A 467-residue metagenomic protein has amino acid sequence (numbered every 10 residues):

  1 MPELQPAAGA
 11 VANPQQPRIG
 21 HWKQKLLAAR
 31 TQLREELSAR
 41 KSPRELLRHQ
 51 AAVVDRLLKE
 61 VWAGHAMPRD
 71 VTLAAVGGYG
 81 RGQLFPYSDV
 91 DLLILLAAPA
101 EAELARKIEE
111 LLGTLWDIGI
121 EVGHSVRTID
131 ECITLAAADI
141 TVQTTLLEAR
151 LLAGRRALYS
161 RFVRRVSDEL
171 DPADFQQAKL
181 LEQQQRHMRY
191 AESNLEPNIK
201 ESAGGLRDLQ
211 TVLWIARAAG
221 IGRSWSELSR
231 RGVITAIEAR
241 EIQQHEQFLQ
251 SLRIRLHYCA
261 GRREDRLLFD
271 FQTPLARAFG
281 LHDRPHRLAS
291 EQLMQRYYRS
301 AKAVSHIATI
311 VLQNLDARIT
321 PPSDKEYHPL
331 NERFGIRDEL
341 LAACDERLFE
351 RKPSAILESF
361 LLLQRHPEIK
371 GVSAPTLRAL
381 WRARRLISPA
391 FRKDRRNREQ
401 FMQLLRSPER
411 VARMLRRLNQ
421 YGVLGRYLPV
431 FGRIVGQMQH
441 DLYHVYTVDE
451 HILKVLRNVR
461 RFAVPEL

Functional and structural regions predicted by a protein language model:
M1-L467: A nucleotide- and high-energy phosphate-metabolite-utilizing enzyme signature
